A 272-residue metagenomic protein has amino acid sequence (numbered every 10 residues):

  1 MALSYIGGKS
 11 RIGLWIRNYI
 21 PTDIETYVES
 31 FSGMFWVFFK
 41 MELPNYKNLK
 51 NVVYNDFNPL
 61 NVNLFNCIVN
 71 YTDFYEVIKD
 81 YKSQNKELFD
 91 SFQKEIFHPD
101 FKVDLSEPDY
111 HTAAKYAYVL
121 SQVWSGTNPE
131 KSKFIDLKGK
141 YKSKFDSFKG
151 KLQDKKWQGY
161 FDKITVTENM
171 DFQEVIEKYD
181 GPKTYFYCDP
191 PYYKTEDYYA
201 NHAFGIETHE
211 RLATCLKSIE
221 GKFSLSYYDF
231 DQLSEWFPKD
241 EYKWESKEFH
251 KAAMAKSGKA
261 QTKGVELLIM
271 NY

Functional and structural regions predicted by a protein language model:
M1-W15, N70-Y187, P191-D197, F230: SAM-dependent nucleic-acid methyltransferase catalytic core
N18, D23-F97: SAM cofactor-binding core of SAM-dependent methyltransferases, primarily the Rossmann-like beta-alpha-beta module
D23-Y27, L49-N51, F161-V166, K217-F223: Short active-site oxyanion
S30-F31, N55-D56, E168-M170, C188-P190 (+2 more regions): Short His-Asn-centered micro-motif
W36-F39, N61-L64, S125-N128, I176 (+3 more regions): Short catalytic/ligand-binding loop motif for oxyanion handling, primarily in non-cytosolic enzymes, centered on
V52-Y54, V166-T167, W244-S246: Conserved beta-strand scaffold positions in the cores of enzyme catalytic domains, especially in NTP/NDP-utilizing
A200-F204: Short, surface-exposed loop/helix-turn segments at secondary-structure junctions that function as lids/hinges flanking
G205-Y272: Long, positively charged, glycine-interspersed low-complexity recognition regions
